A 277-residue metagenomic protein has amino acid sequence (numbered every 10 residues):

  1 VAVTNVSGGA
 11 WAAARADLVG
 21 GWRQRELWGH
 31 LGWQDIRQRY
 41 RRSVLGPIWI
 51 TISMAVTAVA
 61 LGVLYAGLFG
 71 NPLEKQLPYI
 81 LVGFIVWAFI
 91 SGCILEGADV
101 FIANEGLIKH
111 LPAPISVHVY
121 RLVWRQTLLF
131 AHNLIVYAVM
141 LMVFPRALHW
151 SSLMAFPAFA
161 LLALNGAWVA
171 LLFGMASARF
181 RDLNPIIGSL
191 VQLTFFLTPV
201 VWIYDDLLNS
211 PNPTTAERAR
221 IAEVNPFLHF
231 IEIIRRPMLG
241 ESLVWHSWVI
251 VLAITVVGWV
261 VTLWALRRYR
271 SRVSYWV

Functional and structural regions predicted by a protein language model:
V1-V277: Hydrophobic transmembrane alpha-helices and immediately adjacent juxtamembrane helices of multi-pass inner-membrane
